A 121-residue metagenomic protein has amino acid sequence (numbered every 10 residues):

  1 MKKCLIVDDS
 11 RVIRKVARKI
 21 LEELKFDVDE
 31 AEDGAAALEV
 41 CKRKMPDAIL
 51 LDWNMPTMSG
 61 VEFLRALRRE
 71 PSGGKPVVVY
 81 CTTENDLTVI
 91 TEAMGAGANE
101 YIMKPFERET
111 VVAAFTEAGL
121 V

Functional and structural regions predicted by a protein language model:
K15-E23: Charged docking surfaces used in two-component/phosphorelay signaling
K25-E32, V40: Short hydrophobic/Thr-rich beta-strand motif most characteristic of the beta2 strand and flanking loop of CheY-like
D33-A36, S59-R65: Acidic catalytic/metal-coordinating carboxylates
K44-L50: Active-site beta3 strand of CheY-like receiver
M55: Receiver (REC) domain active-site loop signature in two-component systems and cognate sites in sensor histidine kinases
E62, N85-E100, A113: Alpha4 helix (beta4-alpha4-beta5 surface) of REC/receiver domains from two-component response regulators
F106-F115: C-terminal output helix
